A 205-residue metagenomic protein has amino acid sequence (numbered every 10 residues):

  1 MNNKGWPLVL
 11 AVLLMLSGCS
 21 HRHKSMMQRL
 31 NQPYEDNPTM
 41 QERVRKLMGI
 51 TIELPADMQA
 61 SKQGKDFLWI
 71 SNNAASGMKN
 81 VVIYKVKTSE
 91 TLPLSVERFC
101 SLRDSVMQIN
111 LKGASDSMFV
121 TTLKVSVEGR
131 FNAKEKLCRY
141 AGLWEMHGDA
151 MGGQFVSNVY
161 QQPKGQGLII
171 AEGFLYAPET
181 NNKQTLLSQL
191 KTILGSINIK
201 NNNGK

Functional and structural regions predicted by a protein language model:
M1, S17, Q108-Q166, N181 (+3 more regions): Signature of long, low-cysteine stretches enriched in small and polar/charged residues
M1-M27: Bacterial Sec-dependent N-terminal signal peptides
S17-Q32, I52, M58, G167-K205: Surface-exposed amphipathic alpha-helical segments
H21-E42, N72-S76: Charge-rich, low-complexity N-terminal segments
P33-Q63, I197: N-terminal "mature-domain start" segment
P55-K112: Secretory pathway targeting signatures of secreted, lumenal, and periplasmic proteins
A74-A75, V86-E90, W144-M146, G173-E179: Short, flexible beta-strand-to-coil junctions
K79-V82, P93, A150-M151, N181-Q184: A short, polar/proline- and glycine-enriched secondary-structure boundary/capping micro-motif
